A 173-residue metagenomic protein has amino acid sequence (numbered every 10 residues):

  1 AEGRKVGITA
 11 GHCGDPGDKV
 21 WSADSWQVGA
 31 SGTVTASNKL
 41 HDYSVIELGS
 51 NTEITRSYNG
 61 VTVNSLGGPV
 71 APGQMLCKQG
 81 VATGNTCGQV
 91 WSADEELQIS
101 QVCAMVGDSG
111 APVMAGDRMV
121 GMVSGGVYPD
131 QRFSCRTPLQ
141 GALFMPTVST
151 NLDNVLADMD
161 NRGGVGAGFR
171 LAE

Functional and structural regions predicted by a protein language model:
A1-E95, M114-G116: Serine endopeptidase catalytic core focused on the charge-relay Asp
H12-G14, G88, V102-A104, S134-R136: Sequence contexts marking disulfide-bonded cysteines in secreted/extracellular proteins
D15, V127-Y128: A short acidic/small-residue loop/turn micro-motif
G17-W21, G110-V113, Q131-R136: A short, polar/proline- and glycine-enriched secondary-structure boundary/capping micro-motif
A30-T33, E47-G60, Y128-E173: C-terminal cap/linker of serine protease catalytic domains
S57, L97-D108: Contiguous, well-folded functional domains in the mature portion of proteins
C103-S124, R132: Catalytic nucleophile loop of clan PA
